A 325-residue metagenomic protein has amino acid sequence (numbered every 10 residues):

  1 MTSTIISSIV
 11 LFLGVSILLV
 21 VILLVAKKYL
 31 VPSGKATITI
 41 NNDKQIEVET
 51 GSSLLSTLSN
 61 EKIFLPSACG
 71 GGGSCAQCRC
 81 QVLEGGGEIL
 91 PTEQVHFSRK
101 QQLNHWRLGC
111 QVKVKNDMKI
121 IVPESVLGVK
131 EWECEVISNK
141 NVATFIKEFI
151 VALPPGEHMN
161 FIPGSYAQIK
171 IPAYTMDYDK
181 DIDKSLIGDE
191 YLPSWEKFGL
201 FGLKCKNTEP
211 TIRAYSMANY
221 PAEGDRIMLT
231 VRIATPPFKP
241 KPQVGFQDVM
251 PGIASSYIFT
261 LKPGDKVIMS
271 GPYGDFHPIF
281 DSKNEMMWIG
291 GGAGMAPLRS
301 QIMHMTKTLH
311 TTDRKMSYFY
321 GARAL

Functional and structural regions predicted by a protein language model:
M1-F12: Feature marks short, highly hydrophobic, charge-poor N-terminal signal-anchor/signal peptide-like helices that anchor
V20-I40: Transmembrane-cytosolic junction motif
K35-S53: Membrane-cytosol interface motif
S53, Q77, K119, Y166 (+1 more regions): Residue-level marker of beta-strand positions
L55-P66, A76-L127: Iron-sulfur (Fe-S) cluster-binding segments and ferredoxin-like electron-carrier domains, especially [2Fe-2S]
E135-P263, A322-R323: Ferredoxin-reductase
F238-L325: FNR/FR-type flavoprotein reductase catalytic core
